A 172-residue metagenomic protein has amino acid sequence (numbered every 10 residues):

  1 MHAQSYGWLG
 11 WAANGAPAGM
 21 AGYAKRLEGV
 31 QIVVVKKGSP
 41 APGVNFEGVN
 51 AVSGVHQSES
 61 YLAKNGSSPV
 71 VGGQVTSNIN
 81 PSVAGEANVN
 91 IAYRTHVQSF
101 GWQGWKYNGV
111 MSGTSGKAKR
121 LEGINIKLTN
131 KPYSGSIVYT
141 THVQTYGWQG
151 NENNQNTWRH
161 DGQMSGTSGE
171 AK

Functional and structural regions predicted by a protein language model:
M1-K172: Lectin-type carbohydrate-recognition ectodomains
